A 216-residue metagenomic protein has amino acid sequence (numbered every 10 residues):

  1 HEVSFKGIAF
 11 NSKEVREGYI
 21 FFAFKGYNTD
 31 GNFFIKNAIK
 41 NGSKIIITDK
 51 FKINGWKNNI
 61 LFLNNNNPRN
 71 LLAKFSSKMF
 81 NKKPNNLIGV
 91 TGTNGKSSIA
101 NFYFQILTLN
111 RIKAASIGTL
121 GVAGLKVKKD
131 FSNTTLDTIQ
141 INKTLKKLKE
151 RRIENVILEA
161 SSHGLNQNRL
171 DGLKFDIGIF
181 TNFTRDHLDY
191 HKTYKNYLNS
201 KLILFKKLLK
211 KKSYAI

Functional and structural regions predicted by a protein language model:
H1-K74, K78: N-terminal leader/targeting and accessory segments in enzymes
N70-A215: Phosphate-binding loop of NTP-binding sites
